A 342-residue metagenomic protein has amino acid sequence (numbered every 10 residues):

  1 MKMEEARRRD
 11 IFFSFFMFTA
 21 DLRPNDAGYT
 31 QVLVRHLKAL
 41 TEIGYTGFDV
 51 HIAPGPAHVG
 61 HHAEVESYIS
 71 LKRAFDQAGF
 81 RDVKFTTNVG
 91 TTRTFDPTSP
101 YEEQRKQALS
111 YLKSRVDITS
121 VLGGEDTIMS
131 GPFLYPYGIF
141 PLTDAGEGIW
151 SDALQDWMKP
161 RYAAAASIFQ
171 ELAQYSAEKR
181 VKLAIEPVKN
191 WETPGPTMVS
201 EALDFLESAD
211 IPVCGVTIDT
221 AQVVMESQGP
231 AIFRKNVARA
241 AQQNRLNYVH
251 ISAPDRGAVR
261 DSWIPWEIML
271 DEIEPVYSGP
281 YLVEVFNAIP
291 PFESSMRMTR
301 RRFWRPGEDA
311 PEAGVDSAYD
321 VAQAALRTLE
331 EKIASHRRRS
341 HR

Functional and structural regions predicted by a protein language model:
M1-G44, G124, P196-R342: Histidine-acidic metal/acid-base catalytic patches
K2-N25, T86-P97, L134-D152: N-terminal small/glycine-rich loop or linker at the start of catalytic domains across soluble metabolic enzymes
A6, L40, F75-A78, T119 (+2 more regions): A generic structural signal for well-ordered alpha-helical segments
M17-T19, I52-P54, V89-R93, F133-Y135 (+4 more regions): Active-site-proximal loop/turn and secondary-structure-junction residues that shape catalytic pockets, frequently
Q31-V34, Q77-A78, D82, F95-G215 (+4 more regions): Active-site acidic/histidine proton-transfer and metal-coordination neighborhood in alpha/beta enzyme cores
D49-F75, G131-Y137: Glycine-rich, proline-tolerant flexible connector loops at the mouths of alpha/beta enzymes
G60-E64, Y137-D152, S295-F303: Aromatic- and acidic-residue-enriched segments that line the glycan-binding/catalytic groove of carbohydrate-active
